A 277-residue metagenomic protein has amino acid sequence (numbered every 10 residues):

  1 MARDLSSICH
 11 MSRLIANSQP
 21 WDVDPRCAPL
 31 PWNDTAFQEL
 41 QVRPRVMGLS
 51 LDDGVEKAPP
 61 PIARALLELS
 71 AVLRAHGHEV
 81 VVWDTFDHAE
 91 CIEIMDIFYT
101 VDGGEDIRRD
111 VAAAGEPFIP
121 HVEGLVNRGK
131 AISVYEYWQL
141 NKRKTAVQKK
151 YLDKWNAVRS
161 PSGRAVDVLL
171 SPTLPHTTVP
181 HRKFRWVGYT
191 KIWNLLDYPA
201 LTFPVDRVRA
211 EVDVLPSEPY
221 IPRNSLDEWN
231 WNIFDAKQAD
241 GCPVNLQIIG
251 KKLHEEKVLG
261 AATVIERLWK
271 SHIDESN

Functional and structural regions predicted by a protein language model:
M1-E68, A113-E116, E228, W269-N277: A short helix-breaking turn/cap at a secondary-structure junction
M11, V72, K191-N194: Hydrophobic/aromatic ligand-binding patch that stacks against planar heteroaromatic rings of cofactors or nucleotides
E39-S50, I97-A165, P204-P219, R223-N245: Short helix-loop capping/hinge segments that flank enzyme active sites or metal/cofactor-binding pockets
P59-P60, T178-F184: Glycine/threonine-rich flexible loop motifs
E79-D84: General small-molecule cofactor/ligand-binding pocket signal
F184-P204: Small-aliphatic-rich amphipathic alpha-helix that forms the alpha element of a beta-alpha
C242-H254, V258-A262, E266: Short, well-ordered beta-strand elements
